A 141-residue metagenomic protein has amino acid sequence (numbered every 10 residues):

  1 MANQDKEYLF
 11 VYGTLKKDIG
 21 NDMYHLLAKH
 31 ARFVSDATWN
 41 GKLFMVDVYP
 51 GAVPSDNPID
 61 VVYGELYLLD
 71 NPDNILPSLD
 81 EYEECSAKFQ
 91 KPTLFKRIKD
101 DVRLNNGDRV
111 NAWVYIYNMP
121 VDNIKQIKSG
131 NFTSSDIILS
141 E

Functional and structural regions predicted by a protein language model:
A2-E141: Glycine-aromatic micro-motifs
